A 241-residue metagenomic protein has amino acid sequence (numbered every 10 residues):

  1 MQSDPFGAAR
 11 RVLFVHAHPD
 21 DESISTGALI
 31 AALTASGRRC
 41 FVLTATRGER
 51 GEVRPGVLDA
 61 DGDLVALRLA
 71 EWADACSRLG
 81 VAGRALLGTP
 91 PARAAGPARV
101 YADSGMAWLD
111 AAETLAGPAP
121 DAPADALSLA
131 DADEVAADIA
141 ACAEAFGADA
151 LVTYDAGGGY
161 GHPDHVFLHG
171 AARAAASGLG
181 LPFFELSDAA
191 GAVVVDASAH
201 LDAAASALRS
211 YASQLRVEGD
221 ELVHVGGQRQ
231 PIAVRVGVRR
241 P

Functional and structural regions predicted by a protein language model:
M1-F146, G178: Active-site rim/loop-helix segments in enzyme catalytic domains that contact anionic ligands
Q2-P5, A95-G105, D125, F146 (+2 more regions): The feature marks non-catalytic terminal segments
H16-H18, H162-H165, Y211: Histidine-centered active-site/metal-ligand motif
T44, A85-G88, T153, E185 (+1 more regions): Structural signal for conserved beta-strand scaffold positions within catalytic alpha/beta enzyme cores
A45-G48, A156, D188: Active-site metal-binding loops of divalent metal-dependent hydrolases
V57-A60, G157, G191-A192: Short helix/strand-bridging catalytic loops that position acidic/His residues to coordinate divalent metals and engage
V65-L69, A132, A136, H165 (+4 more regions): A structural signal for well-ordered alpha-helical scaffolds and beta->alpha junctions
A132-L179: Active-site adenylate/phosphate-handling loop in enzymes that bind or generate adenylated species
